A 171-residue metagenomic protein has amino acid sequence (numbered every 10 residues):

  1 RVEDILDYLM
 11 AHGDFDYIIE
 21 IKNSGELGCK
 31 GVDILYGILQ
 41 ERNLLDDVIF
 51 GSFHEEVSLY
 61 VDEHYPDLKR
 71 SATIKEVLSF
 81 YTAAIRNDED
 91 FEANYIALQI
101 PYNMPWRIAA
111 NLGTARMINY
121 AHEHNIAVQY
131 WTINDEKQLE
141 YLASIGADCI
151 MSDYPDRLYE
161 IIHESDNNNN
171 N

Functional and structural regions predicted by a protein language model:
R1-D67, F91-H124: Metal-dependent phosphodiesterase/phospholipase catalytic core, i.e., the His/Asp/Glu-rich active-site region
E3, Y8, Y81-N171: C-terminal active-site rim and adjoining tail of enzyme catalytic domains
Y17-I18, K69-A72, Q129-Y130: Short, well-structured secondary-structure segments
C29-K30, F50, K75-S79, V128: A short linear-motif detector with a strong N-terminal bias
G51-F53, A72, I133, S152-D153: Short beta-strand scaffold positions
E55-E56, K75-L78, I133-E136: Short beta->alpha connector loops
D67-E76, D148-D153: Short hydrophobic/aromatic-enriched beta-strand-loop microsegments
